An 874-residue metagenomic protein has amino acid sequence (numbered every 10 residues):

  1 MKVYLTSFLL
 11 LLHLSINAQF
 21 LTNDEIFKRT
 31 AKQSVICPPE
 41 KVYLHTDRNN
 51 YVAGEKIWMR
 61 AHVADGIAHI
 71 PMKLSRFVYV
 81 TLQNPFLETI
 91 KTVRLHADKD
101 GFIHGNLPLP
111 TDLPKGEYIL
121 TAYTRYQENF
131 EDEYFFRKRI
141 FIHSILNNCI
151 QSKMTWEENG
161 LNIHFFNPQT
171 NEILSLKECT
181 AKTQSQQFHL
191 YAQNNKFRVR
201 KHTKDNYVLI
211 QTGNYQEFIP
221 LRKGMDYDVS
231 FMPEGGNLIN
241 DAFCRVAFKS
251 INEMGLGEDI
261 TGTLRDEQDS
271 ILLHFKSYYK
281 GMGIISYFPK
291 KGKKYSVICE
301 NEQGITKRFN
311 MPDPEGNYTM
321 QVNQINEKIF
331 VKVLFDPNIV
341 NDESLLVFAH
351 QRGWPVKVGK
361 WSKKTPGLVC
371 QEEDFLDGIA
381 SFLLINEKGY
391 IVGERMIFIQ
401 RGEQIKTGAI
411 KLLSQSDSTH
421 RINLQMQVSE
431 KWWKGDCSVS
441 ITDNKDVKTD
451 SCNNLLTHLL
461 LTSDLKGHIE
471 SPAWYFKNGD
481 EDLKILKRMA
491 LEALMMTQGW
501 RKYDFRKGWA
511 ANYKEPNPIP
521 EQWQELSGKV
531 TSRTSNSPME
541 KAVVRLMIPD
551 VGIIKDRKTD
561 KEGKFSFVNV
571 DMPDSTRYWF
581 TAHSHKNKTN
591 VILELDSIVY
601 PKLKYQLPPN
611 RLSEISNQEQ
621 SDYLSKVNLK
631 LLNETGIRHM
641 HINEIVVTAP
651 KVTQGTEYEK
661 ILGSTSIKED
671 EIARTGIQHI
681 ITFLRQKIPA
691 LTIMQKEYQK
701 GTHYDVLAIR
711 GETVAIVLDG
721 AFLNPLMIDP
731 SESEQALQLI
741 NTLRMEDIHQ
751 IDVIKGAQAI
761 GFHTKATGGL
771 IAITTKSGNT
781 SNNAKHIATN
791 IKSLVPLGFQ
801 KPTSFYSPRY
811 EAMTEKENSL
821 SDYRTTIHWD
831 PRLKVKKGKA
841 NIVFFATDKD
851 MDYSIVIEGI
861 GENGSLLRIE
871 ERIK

Functional and structural regions predicted by a protein language model:
M1-I26, M426: Bacterial Sec-dependent N-terminal signal peptides
F20-E40, H45, N50-V52, K56-A97 (+3 more regions): Contiguous segments within soluble domain cores/interaction surfaces
Q33-C37, R48-V52, K73, P110 (+22 more regions): Surface-exposed, low-complexity/disordered segments and acidic/polar micro-motifs at processing/linker regions
V80-N84, A181-T183, L264-D266, V347-A349 (+2 more regions): Conserved aromatic beta-strand anchor motif in extracellular beta-sandwich/beta-rich domains
I103-L109: Ligand-binding face of N-terminal immunoglobulin V-set domains in extracellular IgSF glycoproteins
Y118-A122, Y295, A380-F382: A short tyrosine-centered beta-strand micro-motif
Q184-S185, E267-Q268, I716-N724: Short strand-turn-strand beta-turns centered on an Asx-Gly dipeptide
F722-A757: Short acidic/polar hinge/loop motifs at secondary-structure boundaries that mediate gating or recognition
